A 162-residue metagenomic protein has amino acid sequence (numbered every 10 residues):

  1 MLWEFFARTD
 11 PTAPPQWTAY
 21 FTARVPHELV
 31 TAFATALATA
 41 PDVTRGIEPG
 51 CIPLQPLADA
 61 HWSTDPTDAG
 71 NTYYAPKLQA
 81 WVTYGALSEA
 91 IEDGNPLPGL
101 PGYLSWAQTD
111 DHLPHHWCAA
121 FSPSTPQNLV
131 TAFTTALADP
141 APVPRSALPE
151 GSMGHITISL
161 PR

Functional and structural regions predicted by a protein language model:
M1-R162: Compositionally biased accessory segments in Actinobacterial proteins
